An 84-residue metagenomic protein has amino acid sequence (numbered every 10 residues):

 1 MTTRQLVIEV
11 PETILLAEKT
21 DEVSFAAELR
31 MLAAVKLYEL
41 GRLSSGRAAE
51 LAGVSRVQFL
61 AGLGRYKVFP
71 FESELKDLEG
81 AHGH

Functional and structural regions predicted by a protein language model:
M1-H84: Small, basic N-terminal interaction modules of short regulatory proteins
